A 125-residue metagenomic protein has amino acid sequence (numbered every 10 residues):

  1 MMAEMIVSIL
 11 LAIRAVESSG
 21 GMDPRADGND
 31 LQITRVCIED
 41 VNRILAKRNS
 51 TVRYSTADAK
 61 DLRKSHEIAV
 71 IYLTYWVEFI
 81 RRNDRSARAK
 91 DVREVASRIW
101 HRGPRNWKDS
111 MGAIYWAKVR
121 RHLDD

Functional and structural regions predicted by a protein language model:
M1-L11, R121-D125: N-terminal secretory targeting signals
M2, D23-V36, F79-S86, N106: Phosphate-binding glycine-rich loops and adjacent basic patches that engage nucleotide phosphates, nucleic-acid
A3-I6, D23-D27, L31, D58-H66 (+2 more regions): Solvent-exposed, acidic/flexible segments
M5-G21, I33-T34, A69, V95-P104: Short, functionally critical alpha-helical segments immediately adjacent to catalytic or ligand/cofactor-binding
L10, D27-K47: A structural motif
D40-W107, A117-D124: Alpha-helical segment that forms one wall of the substrate-binding/catalytic cleft in peptidoglycan-active domains
